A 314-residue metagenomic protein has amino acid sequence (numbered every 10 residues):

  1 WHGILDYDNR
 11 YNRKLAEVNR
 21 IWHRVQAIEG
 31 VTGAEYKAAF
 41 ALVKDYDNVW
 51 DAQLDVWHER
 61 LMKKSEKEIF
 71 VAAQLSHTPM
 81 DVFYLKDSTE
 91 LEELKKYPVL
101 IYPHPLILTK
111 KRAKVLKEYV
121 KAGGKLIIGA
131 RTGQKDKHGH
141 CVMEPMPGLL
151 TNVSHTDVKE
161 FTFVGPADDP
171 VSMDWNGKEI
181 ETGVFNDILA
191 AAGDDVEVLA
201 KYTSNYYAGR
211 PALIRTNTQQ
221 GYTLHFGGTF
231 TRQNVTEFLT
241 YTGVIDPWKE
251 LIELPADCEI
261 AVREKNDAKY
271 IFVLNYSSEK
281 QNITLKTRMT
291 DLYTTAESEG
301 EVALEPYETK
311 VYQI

Functional and structural regions predicted by a protein language model:
W1-I314: Carbohydrate-binding surfaces of carbohydrate-active enzymes
